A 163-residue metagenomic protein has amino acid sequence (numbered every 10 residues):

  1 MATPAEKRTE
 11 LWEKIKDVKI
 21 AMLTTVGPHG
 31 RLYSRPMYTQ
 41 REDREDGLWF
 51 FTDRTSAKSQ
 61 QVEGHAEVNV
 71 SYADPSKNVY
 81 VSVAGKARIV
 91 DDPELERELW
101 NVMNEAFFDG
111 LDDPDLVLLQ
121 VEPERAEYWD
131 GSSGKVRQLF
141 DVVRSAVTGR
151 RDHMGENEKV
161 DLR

Functional and structural regions predicted by a protein language model:
M1-I20, K159, R163: N-terminal leader/targeting segments and the immediate start of mature chains
A2, P114-R163: C-terminal edge-of-domain segments
E13-H29, V68-Y72: A short, Trp-centered hydrophobic/proline-enriched beta-strand micro-motif
R31-Y33: Short N-terminal binding/cap micro-motifs at the start of the first secondary-structure element
M37-R41: A short, well-structured catalytic beta-strand-centered motif of the EAL phosphodiesterase domain for c-di-GMP
R44-W49: Short active-site oxyanion
F51-D53: Short His-Asn-centered micro-motif
K58-R125: Short, structured beta-strand-loop surface elements
